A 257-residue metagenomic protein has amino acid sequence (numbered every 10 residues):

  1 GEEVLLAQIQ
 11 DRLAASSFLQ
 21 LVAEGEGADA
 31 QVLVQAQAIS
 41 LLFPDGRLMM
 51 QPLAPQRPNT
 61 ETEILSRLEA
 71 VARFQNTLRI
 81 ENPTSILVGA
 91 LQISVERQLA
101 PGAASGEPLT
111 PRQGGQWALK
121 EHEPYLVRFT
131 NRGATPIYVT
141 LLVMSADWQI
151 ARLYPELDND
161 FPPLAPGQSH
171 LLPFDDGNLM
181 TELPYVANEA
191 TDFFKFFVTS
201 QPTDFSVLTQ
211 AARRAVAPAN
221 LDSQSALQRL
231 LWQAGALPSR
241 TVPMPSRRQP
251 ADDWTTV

Functional and structural regions predicted by a protein language model:
G1-V257: Secretory-pathway glycoprotein ectodomains that are cysteine- and/or Ser/Thr/Pro-rich
